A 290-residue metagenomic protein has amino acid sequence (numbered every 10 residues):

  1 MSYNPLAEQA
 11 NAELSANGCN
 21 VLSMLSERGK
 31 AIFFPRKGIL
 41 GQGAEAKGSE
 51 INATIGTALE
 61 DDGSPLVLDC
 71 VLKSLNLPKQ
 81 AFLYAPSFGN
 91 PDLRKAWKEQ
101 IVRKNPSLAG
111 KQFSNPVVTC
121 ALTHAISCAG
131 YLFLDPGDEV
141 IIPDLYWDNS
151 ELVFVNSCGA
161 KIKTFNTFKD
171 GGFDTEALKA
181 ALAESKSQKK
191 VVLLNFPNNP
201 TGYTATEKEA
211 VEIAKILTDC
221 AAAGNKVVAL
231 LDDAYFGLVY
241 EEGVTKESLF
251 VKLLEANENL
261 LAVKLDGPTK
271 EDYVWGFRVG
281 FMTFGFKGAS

Functional and structural regions predicted by a protein language model:
S2-P5, R28-A121: N-terminal small-domain helix-loop-helix segment of the aminotransferase-like
P5-G18, L254-S290: Conserved core segment of the aminotransferase class I/II
G18-A31, F165-K169: Acidic/glycine-enriched edge-of-secondary-structure segments
I39, I126, F281: Short, conserved alpha-helix that lines the donor NDP-sugar binding/gating region of sugar-transfer enzymes
E45, K186, F286-S290: Short, intrinsically disordered, charge-balanced linker/junction segments flanking boundaries in proteins
I51-A53, I141, K163, L230 (+2 more regions): Hydrophobic/aromatic beta-strand patches that form the interior of the parallel beta-sheet core in alpha/beta enzyme
L59-L66, N199-Y203, G237-Y240, E271-W275: Short catalytic/ligand-binding loop motif for oxyanion handling, primarily in non-cytosolic enzymes, centered on
L77-A229, F236-N257: Conserved core of the PLP fold type I
